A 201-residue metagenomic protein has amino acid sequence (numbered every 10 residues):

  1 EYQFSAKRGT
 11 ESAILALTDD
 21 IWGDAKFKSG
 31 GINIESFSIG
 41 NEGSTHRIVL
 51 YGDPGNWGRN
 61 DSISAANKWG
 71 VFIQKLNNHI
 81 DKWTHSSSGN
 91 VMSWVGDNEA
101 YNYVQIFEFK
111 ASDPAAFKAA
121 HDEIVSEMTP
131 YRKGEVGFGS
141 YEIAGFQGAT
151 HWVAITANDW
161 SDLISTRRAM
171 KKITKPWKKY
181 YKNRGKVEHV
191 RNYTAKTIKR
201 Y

Functional and structural regions predicted by a protein language model:
E1-P176, K182-Y201: Short S/T/G/P-rich N-terminal loop/turn motif that feeds into the first structured element of a domain
